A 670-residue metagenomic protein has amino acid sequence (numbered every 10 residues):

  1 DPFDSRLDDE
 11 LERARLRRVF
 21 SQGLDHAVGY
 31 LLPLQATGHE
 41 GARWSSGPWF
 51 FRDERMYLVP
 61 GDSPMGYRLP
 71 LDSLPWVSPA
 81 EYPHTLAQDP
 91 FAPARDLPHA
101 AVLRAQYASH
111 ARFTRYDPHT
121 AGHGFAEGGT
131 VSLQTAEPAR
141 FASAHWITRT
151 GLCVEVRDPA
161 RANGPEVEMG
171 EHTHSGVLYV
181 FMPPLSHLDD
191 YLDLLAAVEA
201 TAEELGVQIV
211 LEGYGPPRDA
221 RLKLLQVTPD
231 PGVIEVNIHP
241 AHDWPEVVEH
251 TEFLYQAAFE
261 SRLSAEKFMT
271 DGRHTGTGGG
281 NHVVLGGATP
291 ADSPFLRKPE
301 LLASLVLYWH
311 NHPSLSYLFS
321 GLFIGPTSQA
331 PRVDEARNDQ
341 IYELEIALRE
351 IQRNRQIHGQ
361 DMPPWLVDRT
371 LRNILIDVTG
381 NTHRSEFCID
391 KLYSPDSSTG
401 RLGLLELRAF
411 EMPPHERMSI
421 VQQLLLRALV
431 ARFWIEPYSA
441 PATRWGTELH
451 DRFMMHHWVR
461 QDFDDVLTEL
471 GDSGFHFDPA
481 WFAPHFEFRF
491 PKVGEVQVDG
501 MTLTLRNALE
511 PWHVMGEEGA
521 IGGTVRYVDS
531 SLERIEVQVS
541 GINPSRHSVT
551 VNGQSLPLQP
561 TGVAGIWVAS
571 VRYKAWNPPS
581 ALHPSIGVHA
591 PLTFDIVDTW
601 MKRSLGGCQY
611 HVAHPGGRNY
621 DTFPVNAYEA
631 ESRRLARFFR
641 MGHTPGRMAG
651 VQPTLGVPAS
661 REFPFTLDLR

Functional and structural regions predicted by a protein language model:
D1-I209, G215-G232, H239-T277, A288-R670: C-terminal accessory/tail domains of diverse enzymes
